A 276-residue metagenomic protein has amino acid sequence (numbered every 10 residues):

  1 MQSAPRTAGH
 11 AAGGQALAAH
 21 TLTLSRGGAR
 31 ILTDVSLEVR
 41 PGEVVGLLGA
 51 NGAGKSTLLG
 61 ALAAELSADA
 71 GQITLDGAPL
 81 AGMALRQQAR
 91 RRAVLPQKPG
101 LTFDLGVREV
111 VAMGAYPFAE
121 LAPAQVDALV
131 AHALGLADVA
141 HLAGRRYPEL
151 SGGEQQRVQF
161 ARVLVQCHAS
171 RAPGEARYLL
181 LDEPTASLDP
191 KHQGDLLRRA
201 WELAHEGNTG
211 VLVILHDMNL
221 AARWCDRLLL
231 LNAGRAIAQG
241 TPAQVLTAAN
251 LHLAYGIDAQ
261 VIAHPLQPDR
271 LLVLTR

Functional and structural regions predicted by a protein language model:
L17, L32-D34: Conserved structural motif at the start of ABC-family nucleotide-binding domains
L48-A50: The feature captures the beta-strand-to-loop junction immediately N-terminal to the Walker
A63: Helix-to-loop junction immediately C-terminal to a conserved catalytic motif
G71-P79: Conserved ABC transporter NBD signature motif
P79-A93, F103, E120, A124: ABC ATPase NBD coupling module
Q125-L142: Conserved ABC ATPase "signature" region
R146-L150, E154: Conserved ABC ATPase signature
